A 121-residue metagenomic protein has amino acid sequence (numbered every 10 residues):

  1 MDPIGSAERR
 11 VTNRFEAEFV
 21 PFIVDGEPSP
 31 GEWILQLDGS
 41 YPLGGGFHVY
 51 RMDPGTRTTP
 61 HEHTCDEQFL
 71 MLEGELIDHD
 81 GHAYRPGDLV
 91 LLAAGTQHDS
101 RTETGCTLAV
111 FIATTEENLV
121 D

Functional and structural regions predicted by a protein language model:
M1-G44: A short, N-terminal "cap"/entry segment at the start of jelly-roll beta-barrel domains of the cupin/DSBH fold
G5, T12, A113-D121: Long, charge-rich low-complexity segments
W33, E67, T104: Residues that flank catalytic or metal-binding motifs in active/ligand-binding sites
W33-H63, H82, A94-Q97: Conserved short histidine dyad/triad with adjacent acidic residue
T59-P86: A short beta-strand-loop-beta hairpin characteristic of the jelly-roll/cupin
A94-L119: Ligand-binding loop in jelly-roll beta-barrel domains
